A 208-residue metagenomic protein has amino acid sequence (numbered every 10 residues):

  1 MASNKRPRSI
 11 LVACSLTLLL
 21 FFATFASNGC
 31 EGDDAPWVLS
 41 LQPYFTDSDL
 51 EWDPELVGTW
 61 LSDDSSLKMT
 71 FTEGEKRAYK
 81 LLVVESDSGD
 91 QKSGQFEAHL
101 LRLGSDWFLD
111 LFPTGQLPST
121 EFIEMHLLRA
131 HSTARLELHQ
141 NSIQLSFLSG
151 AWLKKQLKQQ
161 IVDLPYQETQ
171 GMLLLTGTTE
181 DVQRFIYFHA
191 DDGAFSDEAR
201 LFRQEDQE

Functional and structural regions predicted by a protein language model:
M1-R8: N-terminal secretory signal peptides that target proteins for export/translocation
I10-V12: Short hydrophobic transmembrane-like helices used for membrane targeting/insertion
C14-F25: Bacterial N-terminal signal peptides
C30-E55, D63-E208: Calycin-type beta-barrel ligand-binding domains and close structural analogs
